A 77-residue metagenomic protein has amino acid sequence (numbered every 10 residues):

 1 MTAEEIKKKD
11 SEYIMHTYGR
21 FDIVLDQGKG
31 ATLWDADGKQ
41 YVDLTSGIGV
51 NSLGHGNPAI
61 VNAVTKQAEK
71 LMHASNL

Functional and structural regions predicted by a protein language model:
M1-K29: Active-site-adjacent loop/helix segments that line or gate small-molecule/cofactor pockets in enzymes
T2-A3, T32-D37, N57-A63: Short hydrophobic/aromatic-rich motifs at helix boundaries and adjacent loops
H16, R20, Q27, D35 (+2 more regions): Generic structural "secondary-structure junction" signal
I23-D43: Active-site and channel-lining beta-strand-loop segments that bind or position nucleotide-derived/phosphorylated
Q40-L77: Glycine-rich loop-to-alpha-helix module at the N-terminal edge of alpha/beta enzyme cores
